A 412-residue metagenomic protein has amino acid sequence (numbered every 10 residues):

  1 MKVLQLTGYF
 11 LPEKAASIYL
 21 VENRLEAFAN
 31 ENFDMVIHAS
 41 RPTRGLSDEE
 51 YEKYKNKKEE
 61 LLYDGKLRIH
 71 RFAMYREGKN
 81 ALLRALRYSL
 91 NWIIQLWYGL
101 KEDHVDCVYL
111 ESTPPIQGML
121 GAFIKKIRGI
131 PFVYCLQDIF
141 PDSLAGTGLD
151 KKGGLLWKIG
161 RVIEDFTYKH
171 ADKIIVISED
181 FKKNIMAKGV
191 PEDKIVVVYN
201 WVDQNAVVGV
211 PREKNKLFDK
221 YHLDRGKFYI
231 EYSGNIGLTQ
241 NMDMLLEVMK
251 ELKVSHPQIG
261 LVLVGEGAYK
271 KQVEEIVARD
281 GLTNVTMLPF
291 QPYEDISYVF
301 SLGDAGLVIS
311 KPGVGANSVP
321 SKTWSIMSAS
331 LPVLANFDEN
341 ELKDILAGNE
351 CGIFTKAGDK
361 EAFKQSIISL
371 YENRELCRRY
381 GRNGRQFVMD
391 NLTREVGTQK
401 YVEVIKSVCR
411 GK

Functional and structural regions predicted by a protein language model:
M1-Y63, L252: N-terminal subdomain of nucleotide-sugar transferases
L4, D224-Q240, L246-M249: Conserved donor-binding/catalytic core segment of Leloir-type glycosyltransferases
K53-E60, V208-L223: A short helix/loop element that forms part of the nucleotide-sugar donor recognition site in Leloir-type
M119, F123-I127, G154-V176: Membrane-proximal helix-turn-helix segments that form the acceptor-binding/catalytic region of lipid-linked
K125, A362-Q365, S369, L376-D390 (+1 more regions): A short, well-ordered alpha-helix in the C-terminal region of glycosyltransferases
D180, W201: Carbohydrate-associated surface elements
Q240, P292-Y298, G306-M327, L334-D344: Nucleotide-sugar-dependent
V262-G265, K270-S297: Nucleotide-activated donor-binding/catalytic signature segment of Leloir-type glycosyltransferases, i.e., the conserved
